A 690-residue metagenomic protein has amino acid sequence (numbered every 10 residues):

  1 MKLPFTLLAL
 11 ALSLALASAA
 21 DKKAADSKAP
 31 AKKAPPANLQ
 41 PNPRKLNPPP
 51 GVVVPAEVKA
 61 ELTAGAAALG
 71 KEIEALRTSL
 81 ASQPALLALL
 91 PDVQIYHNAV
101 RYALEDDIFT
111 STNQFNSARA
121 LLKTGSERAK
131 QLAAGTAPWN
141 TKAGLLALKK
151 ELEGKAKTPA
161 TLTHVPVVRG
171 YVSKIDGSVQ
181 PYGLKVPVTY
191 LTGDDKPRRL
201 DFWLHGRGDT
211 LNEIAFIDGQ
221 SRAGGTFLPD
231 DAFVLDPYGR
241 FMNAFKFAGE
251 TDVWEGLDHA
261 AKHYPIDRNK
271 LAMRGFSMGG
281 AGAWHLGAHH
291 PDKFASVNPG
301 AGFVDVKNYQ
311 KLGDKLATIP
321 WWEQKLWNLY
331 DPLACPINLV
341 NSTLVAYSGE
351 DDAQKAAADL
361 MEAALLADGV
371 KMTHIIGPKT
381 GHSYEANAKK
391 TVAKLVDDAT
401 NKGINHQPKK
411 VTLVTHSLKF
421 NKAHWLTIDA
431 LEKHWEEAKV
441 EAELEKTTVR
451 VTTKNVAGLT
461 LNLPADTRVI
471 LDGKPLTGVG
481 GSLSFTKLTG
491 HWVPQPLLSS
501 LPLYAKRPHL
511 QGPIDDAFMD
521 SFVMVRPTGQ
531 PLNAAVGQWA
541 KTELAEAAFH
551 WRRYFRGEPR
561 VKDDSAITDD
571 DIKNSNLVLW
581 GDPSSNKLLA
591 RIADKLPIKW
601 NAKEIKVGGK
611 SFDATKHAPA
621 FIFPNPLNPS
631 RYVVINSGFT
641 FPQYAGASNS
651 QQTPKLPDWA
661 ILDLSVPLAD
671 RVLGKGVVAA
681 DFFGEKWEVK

Functional and structural regions predicted by a protein language model:
K22-A24, K28-A37, P41-P49, D106 (+1 more regions): A domain-start/cap signature at the N-terminus of enzymes
A31-V93: Amphipathic, heptad-repeat alpha-helical segments
T189-K196, A244-M278, A288-F294, N338: Gly/Ser-rich "nucleophile elbow"/oxyanion-hole loop immediately N-terminal to the catalytic nucleophile in hydrolases
P197-Y264: Active-site machinery of serine-nucleophile hydrolases
G208-G219, D292-I337, N341-S342: Mobile cap/lid helix-loop segments that gate and shape the active-site cleft of serine hydrolases
M273-G275, G300, Y347: Short beta-strand immediately N-terminal to the catalytic nucleophile in serine-hydrolase-like folds
L312-Y384, K389-D397: The feature captures the conserved acid-bearing segment of alpha/beta-hydrolase catalytic domains
R450, L461-K690: Solvent-exposed alpha-helical segments and adjacent loops that form catalytic or protein-interaction surfaces
